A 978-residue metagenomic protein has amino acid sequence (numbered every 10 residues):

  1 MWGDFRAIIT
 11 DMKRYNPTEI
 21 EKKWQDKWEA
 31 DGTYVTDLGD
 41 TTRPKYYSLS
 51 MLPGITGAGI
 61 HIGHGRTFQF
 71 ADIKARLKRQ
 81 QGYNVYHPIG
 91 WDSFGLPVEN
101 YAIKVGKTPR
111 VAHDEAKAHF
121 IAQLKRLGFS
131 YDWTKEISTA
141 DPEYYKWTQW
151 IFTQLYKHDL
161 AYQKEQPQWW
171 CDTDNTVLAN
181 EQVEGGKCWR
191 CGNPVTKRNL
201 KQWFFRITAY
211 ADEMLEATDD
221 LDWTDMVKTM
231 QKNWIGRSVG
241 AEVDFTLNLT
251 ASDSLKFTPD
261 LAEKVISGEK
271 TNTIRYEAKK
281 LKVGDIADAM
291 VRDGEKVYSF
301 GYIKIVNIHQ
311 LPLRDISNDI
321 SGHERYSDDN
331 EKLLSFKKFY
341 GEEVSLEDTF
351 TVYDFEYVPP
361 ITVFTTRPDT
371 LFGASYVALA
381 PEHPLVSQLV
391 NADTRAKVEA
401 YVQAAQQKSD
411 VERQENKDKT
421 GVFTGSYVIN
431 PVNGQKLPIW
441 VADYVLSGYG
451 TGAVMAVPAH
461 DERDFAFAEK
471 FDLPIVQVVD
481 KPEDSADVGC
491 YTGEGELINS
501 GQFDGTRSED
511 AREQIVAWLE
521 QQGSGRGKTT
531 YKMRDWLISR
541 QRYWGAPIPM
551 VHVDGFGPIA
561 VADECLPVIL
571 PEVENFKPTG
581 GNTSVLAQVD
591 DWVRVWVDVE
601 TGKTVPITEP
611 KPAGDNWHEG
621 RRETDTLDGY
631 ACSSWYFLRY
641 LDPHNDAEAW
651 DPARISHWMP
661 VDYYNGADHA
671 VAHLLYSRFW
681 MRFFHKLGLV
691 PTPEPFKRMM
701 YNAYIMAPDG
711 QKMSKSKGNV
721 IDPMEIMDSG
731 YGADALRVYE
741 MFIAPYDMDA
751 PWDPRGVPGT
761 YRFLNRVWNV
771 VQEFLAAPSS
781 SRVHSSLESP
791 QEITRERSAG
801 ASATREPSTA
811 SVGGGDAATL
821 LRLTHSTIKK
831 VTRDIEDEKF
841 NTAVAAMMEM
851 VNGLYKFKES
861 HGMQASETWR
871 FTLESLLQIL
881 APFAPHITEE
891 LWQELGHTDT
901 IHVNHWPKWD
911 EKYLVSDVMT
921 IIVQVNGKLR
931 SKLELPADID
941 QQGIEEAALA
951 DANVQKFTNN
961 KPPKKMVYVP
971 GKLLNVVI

Functional and structural regions predicted by a protein language model:
M1-G59, Q202, M214, K228-G236 (+5 more regions): Non-catalytic terminal extensions that flank enzyme cores
W2, A7-K45, I266, F300 (+16 more regions): Basic, alpha-helical terminal appendages of large translation-related enzymes
Y15-Q25, W150-S252, V358-I475, D480 (+5 more regions): NTP-handling and nucleic-acid-processing catalytic cores
K23, K27-D31, K104-T250, P360 (+8 more regions): Residue patterns forming the tRNA-binding/recognition surfaces of aminoacyl-tRNA synthetases and related DALR
D37-K107, H113, E136-I151, T366 (+2 more regions): N-terminal catalytic cores of NTP/NDP-binding nucleotidyl/phosphoryl-transfer enzymes
D92, K157, Y162-K164, Q168-W169 (+6 more regions): Helix-rich, typically C-terminal accessory recognition domains appended to large enzymatic cores
R237-L249, S426-V432, K436-Y449, V478 (+1 more regions): Alpha-helical recognition segments enriched in aromatics with Gly/Pro capping that present substrate-recognition
A251-V358: Structured alpha/beta reader/binder surfaces that contact nucleic acids or chromatin modification marks
